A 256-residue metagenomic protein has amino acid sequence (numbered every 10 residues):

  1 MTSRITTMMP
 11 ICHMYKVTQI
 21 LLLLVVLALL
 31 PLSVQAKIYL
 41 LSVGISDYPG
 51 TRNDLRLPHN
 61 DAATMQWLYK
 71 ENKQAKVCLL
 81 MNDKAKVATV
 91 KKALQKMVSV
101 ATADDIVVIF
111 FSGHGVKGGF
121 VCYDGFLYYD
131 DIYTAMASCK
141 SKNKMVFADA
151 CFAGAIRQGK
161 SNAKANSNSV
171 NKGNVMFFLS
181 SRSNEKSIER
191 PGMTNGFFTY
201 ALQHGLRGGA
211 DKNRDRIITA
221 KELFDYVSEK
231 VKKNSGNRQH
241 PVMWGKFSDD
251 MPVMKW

Functional and structural regions predicted by a protein language model:
T2, T6-P10, Y15-Q19, L32-W256: Cysteine endopeptidase catalytic domains of the caspase/legumain-like
L23-L27: Hydrophobic helical h-region of N-terminal Sec-dependent signal peptides in bacterial secretory/periplasmic proteins
